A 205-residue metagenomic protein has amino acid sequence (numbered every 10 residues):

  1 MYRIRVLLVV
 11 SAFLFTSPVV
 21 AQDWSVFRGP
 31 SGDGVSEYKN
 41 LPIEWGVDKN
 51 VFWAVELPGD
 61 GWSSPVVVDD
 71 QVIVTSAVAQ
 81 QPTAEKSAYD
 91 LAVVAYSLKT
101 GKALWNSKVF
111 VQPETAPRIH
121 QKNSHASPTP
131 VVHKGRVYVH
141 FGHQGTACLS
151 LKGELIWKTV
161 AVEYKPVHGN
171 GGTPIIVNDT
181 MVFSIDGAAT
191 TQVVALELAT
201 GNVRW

Functional and structural regions predicted by a protein language model:
M1-R5: Positively charged n-region of N-terminal signal peptides that target proteins for export
L7-S17: Bacterial N-terminal signal peptides
P18-W205: Noncatalytic, solvent-exposed loop/strand surfaces of beta-propeller-type extracellular/periplasmic domains
